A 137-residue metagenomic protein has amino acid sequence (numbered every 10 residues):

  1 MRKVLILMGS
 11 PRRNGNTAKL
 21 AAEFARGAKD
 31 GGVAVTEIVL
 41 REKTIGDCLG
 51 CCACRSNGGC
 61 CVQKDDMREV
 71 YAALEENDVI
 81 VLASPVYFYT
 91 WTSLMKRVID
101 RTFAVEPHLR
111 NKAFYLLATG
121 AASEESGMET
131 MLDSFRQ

Functional and structural regions predicted by a protein language model:
M1-A83, Y87-V105: N-terminal beta1-alpha1-beta2 submodule of the flavodoxin-like/Rossmannoid cofactor-binding fold
S93-L94, H108-Q137: Short, glycine-/small-residue-rich phosphate/pyrophosphate-handling segment
